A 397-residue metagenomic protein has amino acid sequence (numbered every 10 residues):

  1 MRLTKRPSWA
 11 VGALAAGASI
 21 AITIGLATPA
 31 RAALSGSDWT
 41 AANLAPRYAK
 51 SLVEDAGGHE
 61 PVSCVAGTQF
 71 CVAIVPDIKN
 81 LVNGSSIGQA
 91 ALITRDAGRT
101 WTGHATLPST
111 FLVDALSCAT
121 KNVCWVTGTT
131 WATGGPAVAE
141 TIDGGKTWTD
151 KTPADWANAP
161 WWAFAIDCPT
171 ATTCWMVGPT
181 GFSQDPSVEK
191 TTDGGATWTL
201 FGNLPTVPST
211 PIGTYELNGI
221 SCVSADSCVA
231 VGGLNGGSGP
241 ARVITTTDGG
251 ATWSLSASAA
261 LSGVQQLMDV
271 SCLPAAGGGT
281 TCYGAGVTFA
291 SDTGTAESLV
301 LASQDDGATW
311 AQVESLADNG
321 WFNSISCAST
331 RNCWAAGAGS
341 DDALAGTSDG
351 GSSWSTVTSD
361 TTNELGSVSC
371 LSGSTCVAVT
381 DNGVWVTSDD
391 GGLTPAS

Functional and structural regions predicted by a protein language model:
M1-R2, S397: Accessible peptide chain termini
R2-A16: N-terminal export and membrane-targeting signals
A13-G25: Bacterial N-terminal signal peptides
I22-D38: C-terminal region of N-terminal signal peptides and the immediate post-cleavage residues of exported proteins
A33-S397: Residue-level hotspots at or immediately adjacent to binding/recognition sites across diverse folds
